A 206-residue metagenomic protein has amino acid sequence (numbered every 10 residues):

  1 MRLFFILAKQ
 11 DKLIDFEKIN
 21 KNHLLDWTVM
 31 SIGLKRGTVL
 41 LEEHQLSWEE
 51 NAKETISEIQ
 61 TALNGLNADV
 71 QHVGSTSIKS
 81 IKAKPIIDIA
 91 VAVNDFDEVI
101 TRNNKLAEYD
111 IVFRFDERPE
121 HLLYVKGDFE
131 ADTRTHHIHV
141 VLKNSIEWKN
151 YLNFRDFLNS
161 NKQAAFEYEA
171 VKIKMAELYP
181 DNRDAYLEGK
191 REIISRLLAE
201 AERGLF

Functional and structural regions predicted by a protein language model:
F4-F5, F16: Aromatic (phenylalanine/tyrosine) cluster motif
L13-Q71, S195: Helical scaffold of the NTase/Pol beta-like nucleotidyltransferase catalytic core
I59-D97: Active-site nucleotide-donor binding segment shared across nucleotidyl transfer reactions
T101-Y109: Short amphipathic alpha-helices in soluble, non-transmembrane regions that often serve as interface/regulatory elements
D110-S145: Conserved catalytic core of two-metal-ion nucleotidyltransferases
I146-F206: Catalytic cores of NTP-dependent nucleotidyl/adenyl transfer enzymes across multiple folds
